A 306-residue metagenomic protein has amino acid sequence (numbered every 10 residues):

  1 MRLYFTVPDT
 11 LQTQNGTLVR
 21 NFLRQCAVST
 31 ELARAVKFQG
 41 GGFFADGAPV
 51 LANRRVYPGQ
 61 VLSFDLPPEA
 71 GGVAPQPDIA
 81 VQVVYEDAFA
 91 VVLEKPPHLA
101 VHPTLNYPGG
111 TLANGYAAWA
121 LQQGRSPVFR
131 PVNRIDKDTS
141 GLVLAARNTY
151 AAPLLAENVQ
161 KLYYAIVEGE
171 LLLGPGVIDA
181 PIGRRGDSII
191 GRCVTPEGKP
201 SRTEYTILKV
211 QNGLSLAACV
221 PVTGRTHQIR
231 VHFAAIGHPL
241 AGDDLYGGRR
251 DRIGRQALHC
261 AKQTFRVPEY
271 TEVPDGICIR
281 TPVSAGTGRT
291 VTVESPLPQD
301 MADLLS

Functional and structural regions predicted by a protein language model:
M1-S306: RNA pseudouridine synthases
